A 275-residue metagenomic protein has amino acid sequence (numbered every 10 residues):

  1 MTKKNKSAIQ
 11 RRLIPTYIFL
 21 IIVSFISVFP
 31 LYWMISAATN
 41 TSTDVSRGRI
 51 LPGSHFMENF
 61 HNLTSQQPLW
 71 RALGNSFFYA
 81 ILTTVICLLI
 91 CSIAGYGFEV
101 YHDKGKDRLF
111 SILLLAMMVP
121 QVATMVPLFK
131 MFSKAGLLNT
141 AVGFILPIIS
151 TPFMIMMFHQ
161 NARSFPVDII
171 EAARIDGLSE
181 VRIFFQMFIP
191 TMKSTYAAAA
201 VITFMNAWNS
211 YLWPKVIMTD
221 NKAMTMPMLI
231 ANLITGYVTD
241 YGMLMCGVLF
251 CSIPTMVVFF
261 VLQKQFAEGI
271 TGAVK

Functional and structural regions predicted by a protein language model:
K4-K275: A structural signal for multi-pass alpha-helical bundles of membrane permease subunits that mediate small-molecule
